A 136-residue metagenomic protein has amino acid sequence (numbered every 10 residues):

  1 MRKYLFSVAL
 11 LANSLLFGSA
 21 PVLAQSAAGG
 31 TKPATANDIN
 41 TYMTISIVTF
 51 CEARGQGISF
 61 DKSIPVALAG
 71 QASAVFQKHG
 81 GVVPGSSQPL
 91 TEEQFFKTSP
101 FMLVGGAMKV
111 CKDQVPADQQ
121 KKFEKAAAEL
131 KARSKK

Functional and structural regions predicted by a protein language model:
M1-Y4: Positively charged n-region of N-terminal signal peptides that target proteins for export
V8-G18: Bacterial N-terminal signal peptides
L16, A27-A28, L103: Intrinsically disordered, low-complexity segments enriched in small/polar residues
G18, T44-I45, V104-G105: Processing junctions and N-termini across compartments
G18-A24: Sec/Tat signal peptide C-region and signal peptidase I cleavage site
A27-E93: Short N-proximal segments of mature Sec-exported proteins
V66-K136: Compact alpha-helical subdomains of small soluble proteins
